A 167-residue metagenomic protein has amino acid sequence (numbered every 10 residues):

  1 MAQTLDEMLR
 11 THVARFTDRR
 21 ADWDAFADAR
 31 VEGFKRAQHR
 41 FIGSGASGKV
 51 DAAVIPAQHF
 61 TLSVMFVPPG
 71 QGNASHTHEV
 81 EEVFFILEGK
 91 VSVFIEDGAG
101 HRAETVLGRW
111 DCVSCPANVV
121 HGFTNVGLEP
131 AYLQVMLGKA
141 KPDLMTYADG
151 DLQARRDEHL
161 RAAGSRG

Functional and structural regions predicted by a protein language model:
M1-H59, D151-L152, E158-G167: A short, N-terminal "cap"/entry segment at the start of jelly-roll beta-barrel domains of the cupin/DSBH fold
T4-E7, V120-G167: Double-stranded beta-helix
S44-V50, T61-H78, A117: Conserved short histidine dyad/triad with adjacent acidic residue
D51-P56, N73-H78, I95, E104-T105 (+1 more regions): Short histidine-centered beta-strand/loop micro-motifs that create catalytic or ligand/metal-coordination sites
H59, V64-P68, T77-V93, D97 (+1 more regions): Short, conserved beta-strand element in jelly-roll/cupin
V64, E104-V106, V120: Well-ordered beta-strand positions in beta-sheet-rich domains
Q71-A74, S92, D111-V113, A117-G122: Histidine-centered metal-chelating micro-motifs
D97-P116: Short acidic-glycine-tyrosine-enriched beta hairpin
